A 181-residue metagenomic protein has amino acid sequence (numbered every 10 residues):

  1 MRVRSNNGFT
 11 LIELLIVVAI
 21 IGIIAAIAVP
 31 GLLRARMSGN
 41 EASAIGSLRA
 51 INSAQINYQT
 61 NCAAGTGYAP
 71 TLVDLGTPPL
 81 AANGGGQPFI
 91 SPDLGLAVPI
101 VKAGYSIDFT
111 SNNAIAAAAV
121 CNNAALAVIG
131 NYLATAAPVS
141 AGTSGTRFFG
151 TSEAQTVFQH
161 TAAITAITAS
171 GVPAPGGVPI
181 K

Functional and structural regions predicted by a protein language model:
M1-L11: N-terminal leader/signal peptides at the extreme start of proteins
L15-G31: Alpha-helical hydrophobic helix detector
A26, E41, N57: Functionally critical, cavity-lining and gating residues within the transmembrane helices of 12-TM secondary
G31-L48: Aliphatic-rich helix starts adjacent to a transmembrane/signal segment
S53-R147, T151-A154, T161, A174-K181: Extracellular/periplasmic head regions of type IV pilus-like filament subunits
A163-I167: A short acidic/small-residue loop/turn micro-motif
